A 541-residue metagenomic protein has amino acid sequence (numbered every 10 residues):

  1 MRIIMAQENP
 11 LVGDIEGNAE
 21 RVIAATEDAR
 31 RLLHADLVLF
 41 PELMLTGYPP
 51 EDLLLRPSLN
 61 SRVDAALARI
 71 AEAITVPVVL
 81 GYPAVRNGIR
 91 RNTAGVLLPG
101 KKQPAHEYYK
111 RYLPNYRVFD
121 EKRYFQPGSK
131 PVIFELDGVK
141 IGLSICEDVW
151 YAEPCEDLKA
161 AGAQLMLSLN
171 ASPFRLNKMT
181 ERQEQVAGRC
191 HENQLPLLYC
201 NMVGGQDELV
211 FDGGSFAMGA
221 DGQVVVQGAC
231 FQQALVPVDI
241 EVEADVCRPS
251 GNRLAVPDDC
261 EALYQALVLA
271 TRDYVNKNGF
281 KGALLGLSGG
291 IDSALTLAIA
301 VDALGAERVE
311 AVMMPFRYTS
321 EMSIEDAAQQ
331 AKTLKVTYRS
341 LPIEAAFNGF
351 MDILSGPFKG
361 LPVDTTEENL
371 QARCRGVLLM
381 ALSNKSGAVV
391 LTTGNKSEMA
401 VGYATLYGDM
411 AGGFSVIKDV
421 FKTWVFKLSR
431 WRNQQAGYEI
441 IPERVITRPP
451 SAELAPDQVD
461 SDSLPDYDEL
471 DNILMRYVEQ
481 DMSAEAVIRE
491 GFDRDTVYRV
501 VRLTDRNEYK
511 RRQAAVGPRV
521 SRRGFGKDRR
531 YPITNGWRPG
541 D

Functional and structural regions predicted by a protein language model:
M1-G286, L297-R308, M313, Y338: Enzyme catalytic cores with a strong preference for nitrogen-chemistry domains
A220, R248-S288, S293-D541: ATP/NTP-dependent adenylation/nucleotidyl-transfer catalytic domains that generate, transfer, or process NMP-activated
